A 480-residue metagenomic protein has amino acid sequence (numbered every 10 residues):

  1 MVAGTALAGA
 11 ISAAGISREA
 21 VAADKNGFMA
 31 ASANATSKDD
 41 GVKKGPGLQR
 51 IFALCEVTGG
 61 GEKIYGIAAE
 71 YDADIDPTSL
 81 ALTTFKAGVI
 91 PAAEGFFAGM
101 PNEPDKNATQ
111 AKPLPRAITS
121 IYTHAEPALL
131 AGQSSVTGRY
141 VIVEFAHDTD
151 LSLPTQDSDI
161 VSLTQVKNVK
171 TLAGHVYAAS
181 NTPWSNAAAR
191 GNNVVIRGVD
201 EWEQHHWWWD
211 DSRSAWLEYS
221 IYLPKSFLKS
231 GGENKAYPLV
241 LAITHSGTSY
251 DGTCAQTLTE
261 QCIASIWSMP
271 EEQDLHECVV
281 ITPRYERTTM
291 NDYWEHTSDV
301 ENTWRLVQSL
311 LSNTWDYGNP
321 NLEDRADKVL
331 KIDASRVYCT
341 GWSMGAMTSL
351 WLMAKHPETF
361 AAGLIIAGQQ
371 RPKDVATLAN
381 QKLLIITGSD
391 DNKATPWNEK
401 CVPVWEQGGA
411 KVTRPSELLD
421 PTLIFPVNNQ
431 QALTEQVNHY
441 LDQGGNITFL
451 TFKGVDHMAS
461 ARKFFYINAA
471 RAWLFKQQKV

Functional and structural regions predicted by a protein language model:
M1-A23: N-terminal export signals
K25-G66, I75, V89-Y237: A domain-start/cap signature at the N-terminus of enzymes
I243-H245, T387: The conserved beta1-alpha1 loop
S246-R305: Active-site machinery of serine-nucleophile hydrolases
D292-Y338, W342: Gly/Ser-rich "nucleophile elbow"/oxyanion-hole loop immediately N-terminal to the catalytic nucleophile in hydrolases
V329, S335-T377: Primarily recognizes the serine-hydrolase "nucleophile elbow" in alpha/beta-hydrolase and SGNH/GDSL folds
I386-K393, K411-V480: C-terminal catalytic histidine-bearing segment of alpha/beta-hydrolase fold enzymes
